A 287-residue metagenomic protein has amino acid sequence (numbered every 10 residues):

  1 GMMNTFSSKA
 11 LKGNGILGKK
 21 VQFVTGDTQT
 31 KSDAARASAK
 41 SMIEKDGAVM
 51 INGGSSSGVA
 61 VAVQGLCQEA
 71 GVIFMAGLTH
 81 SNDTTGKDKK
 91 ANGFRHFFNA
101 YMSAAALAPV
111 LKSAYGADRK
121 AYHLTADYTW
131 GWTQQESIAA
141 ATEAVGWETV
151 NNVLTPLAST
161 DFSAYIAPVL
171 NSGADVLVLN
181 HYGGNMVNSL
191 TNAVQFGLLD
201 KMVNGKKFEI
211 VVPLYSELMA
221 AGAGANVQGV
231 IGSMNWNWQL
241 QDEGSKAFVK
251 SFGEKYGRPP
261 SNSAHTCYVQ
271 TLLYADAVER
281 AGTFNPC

Functional and structural regions predicted by a protein language model:
G1-F23, E143-W147: Signal peptide-proximal N-terminal region of secreted/periplasmic/extracellular or secretory-lumen proteins
G1-F6, G26-D33, S55-S56, L124-T133 (+2 more regions): Extracytoplasmic "Venus flytrap"
L11-I16, K89, W238-Q241: Short, solvent-exposed loop/beta-turn-alpha elements that line the ligand-binding surface or hinge of extracytoplasmic
G15-V21, G53-G54, K120-A126, K201-M202 (+2 more regions): Surface-exposed patches in mature extracellular/periplasmic domains of secreted proteins
T25, Q29-V49, K112-A114, T160-G173 (+1 more regions): Short, well-structured alpha-helical segments in soluble
A48-N152, K201, K206-I231: Extracytoplasmic ligand/sensor domains, especially the bilobed periplasmic-binding protein
S57-Q68, A167, A174-G197, Q270: Hydrophobic alpha-helical
A193-Q270, V278-F284: Extracellular/periplasmic periplasmic-binding protein-like sensory domains
